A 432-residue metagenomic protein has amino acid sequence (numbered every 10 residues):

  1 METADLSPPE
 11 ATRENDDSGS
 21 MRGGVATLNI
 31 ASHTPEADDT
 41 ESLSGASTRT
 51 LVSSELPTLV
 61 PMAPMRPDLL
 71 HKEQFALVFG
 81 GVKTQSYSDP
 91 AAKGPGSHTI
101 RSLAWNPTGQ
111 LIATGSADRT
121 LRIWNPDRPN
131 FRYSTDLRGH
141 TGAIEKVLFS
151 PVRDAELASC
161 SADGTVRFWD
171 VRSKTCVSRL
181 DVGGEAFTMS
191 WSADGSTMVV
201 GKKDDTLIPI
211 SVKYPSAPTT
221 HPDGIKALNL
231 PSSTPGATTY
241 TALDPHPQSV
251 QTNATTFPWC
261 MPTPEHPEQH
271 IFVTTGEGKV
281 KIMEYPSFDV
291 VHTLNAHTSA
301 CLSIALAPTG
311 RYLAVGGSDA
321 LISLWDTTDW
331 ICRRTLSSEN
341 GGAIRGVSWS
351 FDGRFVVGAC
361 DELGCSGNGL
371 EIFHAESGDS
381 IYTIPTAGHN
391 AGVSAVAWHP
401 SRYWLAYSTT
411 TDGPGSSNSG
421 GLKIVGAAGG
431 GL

Functional and structural regions predicted by a protein language model:
E2-S102, L228-N229, G236: Intrinsically disordered, low-complexity acidic/Ser/Thr/Pro-rich linker and tail segments in large eukaryotic scaffolds
Y87-I100, L137-I144, L180-A186, P231-P235 (+4 more regions): WD40/WD-repeat beta-propeller blade N-cap
H98-R101, D118-R122, G142-E145, D163-R167 (+6 more regions): Short coil/turn segments within WD40 beta-propeller repeats
L103-G109, L148-D154, S190-S196, T256-Q269 (+5 more regions): Loop/turn segments within WD40 beta-propeller blades
I112-S116, L157-S161, V199-G201, I271-T275 (+3 more regions): Conserved beta-strand element within WD40/beta-propeller blades
P126-P129, V171-K174, V212-P215, Y285-F288 (+3 more regions): Short loop/turn segments that connect beta-strands within beta-propeller blades
V393-L432: Blade-level signature of beta-propeller repeat domains, shared across WD40, Kelch, NHL, RCC1 and BNR/Asp-box propellers
